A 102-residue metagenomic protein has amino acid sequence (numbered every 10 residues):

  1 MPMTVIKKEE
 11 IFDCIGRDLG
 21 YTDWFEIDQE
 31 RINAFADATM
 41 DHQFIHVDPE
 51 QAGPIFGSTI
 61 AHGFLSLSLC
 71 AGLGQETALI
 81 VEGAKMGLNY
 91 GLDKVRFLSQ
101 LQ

Functional and structural regions predicted by a protein language model:
P2-N89: Hot-dog-fold acyl-thioester-processing enzymes
G91-Q102: Active-site beta-strand->loop segment that positions catalytic residues and contacts the acyl thioester
